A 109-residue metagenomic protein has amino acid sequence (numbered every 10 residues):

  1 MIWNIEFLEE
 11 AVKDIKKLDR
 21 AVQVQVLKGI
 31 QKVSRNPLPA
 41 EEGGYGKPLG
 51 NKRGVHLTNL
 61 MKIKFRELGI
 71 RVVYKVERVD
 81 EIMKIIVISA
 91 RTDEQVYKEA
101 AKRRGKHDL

Functional and structural regions predicted by a protein language model:
M1-K32: Arg/Lys-rich, positively charged N-terminal/basic patches that mediate binding to nucleic acids
I2-L8, P37, H56, H107: Non-catalytic effector/regulatory segments
L8-E10, D19-Q23, L49, G54 (+2 more regions): Short, structured coil/loop segments at alpha-helix boundaries
K13, V24, T58, F65-L109: Enriched for short, Lys/Arg-rich terminal
R20, Q31, R35-L38, K102-L109: Generic surface-pattern signal
S34-K64: A short, surface-exposed loop/turn module that caps and links secondary-structure elements
